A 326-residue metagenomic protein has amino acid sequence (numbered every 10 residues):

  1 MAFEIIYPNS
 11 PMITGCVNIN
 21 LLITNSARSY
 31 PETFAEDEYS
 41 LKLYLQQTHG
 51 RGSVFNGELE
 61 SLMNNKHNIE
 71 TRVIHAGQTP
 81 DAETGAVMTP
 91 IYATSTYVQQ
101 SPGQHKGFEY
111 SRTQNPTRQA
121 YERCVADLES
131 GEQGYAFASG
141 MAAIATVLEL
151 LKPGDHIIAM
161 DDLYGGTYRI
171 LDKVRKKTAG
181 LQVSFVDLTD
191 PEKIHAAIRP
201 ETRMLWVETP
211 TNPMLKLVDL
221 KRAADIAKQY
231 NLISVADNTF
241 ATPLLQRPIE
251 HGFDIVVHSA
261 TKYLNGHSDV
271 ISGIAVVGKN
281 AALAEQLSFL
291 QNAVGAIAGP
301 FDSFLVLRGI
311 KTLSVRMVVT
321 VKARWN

Functional and structural regions predicted by a protein language model:
P8, L21, S26, S40-L41 (+1 more regions): Short hydrophobic targeting helices and cationic amphipathic motifs that mediate membrane/organellar targeting
S10-M12: Intrinsic low-complexity, disordered N-terminal segments enriched in polar/charged/small residues
Q47-L62: Short, Lys/Arg-enriched N-terminal segments with co-localized hydrophobic residues within the first ~10-30 amino acids
L62-N115, Y121-C124: N-terminal "arm"/small-domain region of PLP-dependent enzymes with the aminotransferase-like
T96-L150, G166-V174: Conserved N-terminal alpha-helix of the aminotransferase class I/II PLP-enzyme fold
Y135-N326: Conserved PLP-enzyme active-site core in the AAT-like
